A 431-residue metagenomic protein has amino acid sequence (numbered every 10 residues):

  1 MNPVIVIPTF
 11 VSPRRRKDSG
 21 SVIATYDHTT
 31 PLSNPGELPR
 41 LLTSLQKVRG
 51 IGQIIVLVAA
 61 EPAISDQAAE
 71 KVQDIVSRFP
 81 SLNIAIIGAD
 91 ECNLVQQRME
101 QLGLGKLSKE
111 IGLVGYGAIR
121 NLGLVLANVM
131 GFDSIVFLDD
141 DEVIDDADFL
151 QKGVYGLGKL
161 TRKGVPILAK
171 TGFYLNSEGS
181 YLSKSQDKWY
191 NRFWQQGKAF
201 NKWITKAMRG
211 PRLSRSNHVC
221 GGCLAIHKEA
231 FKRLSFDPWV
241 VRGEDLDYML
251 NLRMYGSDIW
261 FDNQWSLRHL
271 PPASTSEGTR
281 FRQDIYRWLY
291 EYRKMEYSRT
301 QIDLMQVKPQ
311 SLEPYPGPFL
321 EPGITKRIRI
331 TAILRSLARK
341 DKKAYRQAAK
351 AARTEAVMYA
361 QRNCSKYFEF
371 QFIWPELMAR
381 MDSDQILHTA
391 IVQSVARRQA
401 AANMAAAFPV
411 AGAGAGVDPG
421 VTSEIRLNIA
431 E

Functional and structural regions predicted by a protein language model:
M1-G50, I55-S65, E424-R426: N-proximal low-complexity "stem/linker" segments adjacent to membrane-targeting elements
R15, R49, A59, V76-R78 (+1 more regions): Terminal low-complexity segments of carbohydrate-biosynthetic enzymes
V72-L126, M130: Active-site-proximal specificity loops/subdomain of glycosyltransferases
F132-D145: Short beta-strand-to-loop acidic/aromatic patch adjacent to the donor-nucleotide binding site
D145-A169: Conserved donor-nucleotide/metal-binding helix-loop-beta segment in metal-dependent transferases, i.e., the alpha-helix
G164-D187: Short beta-strand-to-loop element that shapes/binds the nucleotide-sugar donor at the catalytic cleft/hinge
T205-A225: A recurrent flexible, glycine/aromatic-enriched loop bordering the glycosyltransferase active site that acts as
V241-Y248, Y255: Acidic donor-binding loop at a coil-to-helix junction in glycosyltransferase catalytic cores that engages
